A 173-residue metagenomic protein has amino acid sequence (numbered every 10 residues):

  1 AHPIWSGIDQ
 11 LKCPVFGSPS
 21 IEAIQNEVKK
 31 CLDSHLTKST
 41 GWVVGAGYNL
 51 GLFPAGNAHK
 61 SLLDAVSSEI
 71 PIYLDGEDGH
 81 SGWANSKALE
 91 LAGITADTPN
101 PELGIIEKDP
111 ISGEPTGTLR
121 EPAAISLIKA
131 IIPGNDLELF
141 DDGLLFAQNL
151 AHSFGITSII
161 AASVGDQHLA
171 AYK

Functional and structural regions predicted by a protein language model:
A1-K173: Divalent metal-binding segments
